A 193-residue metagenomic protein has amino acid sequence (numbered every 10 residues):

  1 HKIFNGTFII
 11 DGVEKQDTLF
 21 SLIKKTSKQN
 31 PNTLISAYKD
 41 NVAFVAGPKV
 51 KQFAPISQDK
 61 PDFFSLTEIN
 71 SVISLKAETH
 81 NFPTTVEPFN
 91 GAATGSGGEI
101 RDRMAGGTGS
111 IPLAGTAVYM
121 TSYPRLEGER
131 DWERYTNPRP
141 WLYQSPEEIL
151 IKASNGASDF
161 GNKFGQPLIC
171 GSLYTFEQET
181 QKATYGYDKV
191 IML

Functional and structural regions predicted by a protein language model:
H1-L193: Long, structured ligand/cofactor-binding scaffold of large enzymes
